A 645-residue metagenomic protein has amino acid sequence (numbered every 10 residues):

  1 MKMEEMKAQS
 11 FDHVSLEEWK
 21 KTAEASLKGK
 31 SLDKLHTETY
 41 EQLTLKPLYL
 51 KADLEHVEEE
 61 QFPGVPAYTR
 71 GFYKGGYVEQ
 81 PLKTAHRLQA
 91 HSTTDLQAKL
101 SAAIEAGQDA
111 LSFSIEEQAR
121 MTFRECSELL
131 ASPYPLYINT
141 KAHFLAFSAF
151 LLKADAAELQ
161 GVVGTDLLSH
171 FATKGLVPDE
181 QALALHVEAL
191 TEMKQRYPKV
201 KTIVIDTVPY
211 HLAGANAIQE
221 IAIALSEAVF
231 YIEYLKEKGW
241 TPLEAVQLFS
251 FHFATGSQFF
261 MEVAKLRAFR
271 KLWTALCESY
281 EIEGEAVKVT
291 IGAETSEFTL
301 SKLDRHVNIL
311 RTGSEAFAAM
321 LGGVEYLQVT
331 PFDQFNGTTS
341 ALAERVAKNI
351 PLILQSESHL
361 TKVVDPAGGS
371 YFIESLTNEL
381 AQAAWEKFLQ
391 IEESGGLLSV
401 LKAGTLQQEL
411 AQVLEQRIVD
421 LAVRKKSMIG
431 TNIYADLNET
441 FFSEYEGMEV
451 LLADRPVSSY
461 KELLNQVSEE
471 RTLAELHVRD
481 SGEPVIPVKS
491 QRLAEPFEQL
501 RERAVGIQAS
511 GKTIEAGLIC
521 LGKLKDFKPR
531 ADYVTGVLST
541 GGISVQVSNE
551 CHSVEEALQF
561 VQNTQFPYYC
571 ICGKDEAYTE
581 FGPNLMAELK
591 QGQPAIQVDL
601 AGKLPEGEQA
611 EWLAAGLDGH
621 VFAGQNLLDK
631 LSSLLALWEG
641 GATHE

Functional and structural regions predicted by a protein language model:
M1-Q258, V289, T330, E470 (+13 more regions): Catalytic alpha/beta active-site cores
K2, H36, N349, Q355-T513 (+4 more regions): Catalytic-core signal marking the mid-to-C-terminal active-site face
A23, L27-S31, I104, L130-Y134 (+19 more regions): Structural signal for hydrophobic packing residues in well-ordered secondary-structure cores of soluble enzyme domains
A25-K30, R305-E315, V457-L463: Short, hydrophobic/aliphatic alpha-helical segments
T94, V263-A264, S340-A341, K528-D532: Ordered, soluble secondary-structure elements with a strong preference for glycine-centered loop motifs and nearby
S250-E444, Q597, G619-L628: Active-site capping/gating regions of soluble enzymes
I309-L310, S548-V554: A general structural motif
G517-I519: Short hydrophobic segments within beta-strands
